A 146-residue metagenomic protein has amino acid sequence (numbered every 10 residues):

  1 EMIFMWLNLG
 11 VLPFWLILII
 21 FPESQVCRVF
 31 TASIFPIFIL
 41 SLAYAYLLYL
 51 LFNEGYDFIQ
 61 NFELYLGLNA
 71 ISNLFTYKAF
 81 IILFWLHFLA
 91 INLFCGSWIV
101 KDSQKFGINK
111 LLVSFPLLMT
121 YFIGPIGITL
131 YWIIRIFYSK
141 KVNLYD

Functional and structural regions predicted by a protein language model:
I3, L83-A90, L118: Hydrophobic alpha-helical transmembrane segments of multi-pass membrane proteins
W6-R28: N-terminal signal-anchor/start-transfer transmembrane helix
V11-L18, L40, Y44-L47, I128: Helical transmembrane-bundle signal
P13, L93-V100: Alpha-helical transmembrane segments of polytopic integral membrane proteins, especially the permease/helical cores
E23-I34, Q104-I108: Membrane-interface helix-boundary motifs at transmembrane edges
S41-N61: Transmembrane alpha-helix/helix-exit interface in multi-pass inner-membrane proteins
L68-L83: Short aromatic-rich membrane-water interface segments that cap or initiate transmembrane helices in multi-pass membrane
S114-F137: Hydrophobic, aromatic-rich membrane-embedded alpha-helical segments
